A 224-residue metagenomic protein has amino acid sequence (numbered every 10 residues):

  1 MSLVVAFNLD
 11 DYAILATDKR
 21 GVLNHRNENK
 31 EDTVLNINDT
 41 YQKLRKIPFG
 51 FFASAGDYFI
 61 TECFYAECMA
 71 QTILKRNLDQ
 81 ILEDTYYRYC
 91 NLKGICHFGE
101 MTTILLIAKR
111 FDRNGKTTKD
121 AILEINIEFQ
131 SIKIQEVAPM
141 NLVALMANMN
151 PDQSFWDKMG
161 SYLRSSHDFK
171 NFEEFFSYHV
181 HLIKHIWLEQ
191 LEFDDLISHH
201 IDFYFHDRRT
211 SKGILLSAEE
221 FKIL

Functional and structural regions predicted by a protein language model:
M1-L224: Long, low-complexity N-terminal extensions
